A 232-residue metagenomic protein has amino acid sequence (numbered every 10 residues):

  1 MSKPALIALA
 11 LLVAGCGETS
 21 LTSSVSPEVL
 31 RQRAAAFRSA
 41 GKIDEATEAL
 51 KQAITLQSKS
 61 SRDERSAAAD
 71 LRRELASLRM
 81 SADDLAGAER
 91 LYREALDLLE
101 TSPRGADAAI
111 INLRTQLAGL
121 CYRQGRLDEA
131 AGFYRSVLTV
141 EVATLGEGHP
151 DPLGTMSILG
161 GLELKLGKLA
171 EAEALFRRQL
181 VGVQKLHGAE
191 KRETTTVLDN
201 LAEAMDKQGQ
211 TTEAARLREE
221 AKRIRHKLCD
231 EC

Functional and structural regions predicted by a protein language model:
M1-C232: Intrinsic-disorder-linked linear interaction elements in eukaryotic regulatory proteins
